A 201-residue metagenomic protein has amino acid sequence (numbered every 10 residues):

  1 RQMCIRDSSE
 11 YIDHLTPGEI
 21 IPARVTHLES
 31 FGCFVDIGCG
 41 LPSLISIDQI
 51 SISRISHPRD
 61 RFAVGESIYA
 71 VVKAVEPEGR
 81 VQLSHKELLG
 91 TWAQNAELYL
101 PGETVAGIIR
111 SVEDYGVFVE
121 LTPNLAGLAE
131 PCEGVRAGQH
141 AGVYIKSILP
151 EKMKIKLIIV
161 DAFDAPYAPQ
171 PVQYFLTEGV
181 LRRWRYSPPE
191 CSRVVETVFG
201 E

Functional and structural regions predicted by a protein language model:
R1-I5: Short, small-residue-biased leader/transition segments that mark boundaries at the very start of proteins
D7-P17, L89-T104, F163-P188: Short peripheral tails and domain-boundary helices/loops at the edges of structured domains
D7-T16, L44-V64, G90-A93, L125-G142: A cross-kingdom feature marking solvent-exposed beta-strand/loop segments within repeated, beta-rich binding/scaffold
T16-S30, E66-V72, L98-V112, G142-I145: Structural detector for short beta-strands of small beta-barrel domains
E29, E76, S111-E113, L149 (+1 more regions): A generic structural motif
F31-V35, G79-V81, D114-V119, M153-K156: Short aromatic-glycine-enriched beta-strand elements
I37-L41, D48-Q49, H85-E87, L121-L125 (+2 more regions): A short beta-strand motif that forms part of the nucleic acid-binding face of small beta-barrel RNA-binding folds
V143-E151, I158-E201: Intrinsically disordered, low-complexity mixed-charge segments
